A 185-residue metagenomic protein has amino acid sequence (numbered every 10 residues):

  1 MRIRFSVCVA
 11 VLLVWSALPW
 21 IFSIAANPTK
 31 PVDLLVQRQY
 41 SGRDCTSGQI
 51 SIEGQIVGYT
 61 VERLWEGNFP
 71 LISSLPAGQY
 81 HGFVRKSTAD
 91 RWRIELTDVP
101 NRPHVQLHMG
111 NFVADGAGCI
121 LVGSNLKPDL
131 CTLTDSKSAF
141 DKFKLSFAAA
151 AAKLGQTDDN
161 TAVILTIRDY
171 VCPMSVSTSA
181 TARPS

Functional and structural regions predicted by a protein language model:
M1-A10: Bacterial N-terminal signal peptides that target proteins for export
V9-P19: Bacterial N-terminal signal peptides
W20-V163, D169-S185: Cell wall/extracellular polymer interaction/catalysis modules
